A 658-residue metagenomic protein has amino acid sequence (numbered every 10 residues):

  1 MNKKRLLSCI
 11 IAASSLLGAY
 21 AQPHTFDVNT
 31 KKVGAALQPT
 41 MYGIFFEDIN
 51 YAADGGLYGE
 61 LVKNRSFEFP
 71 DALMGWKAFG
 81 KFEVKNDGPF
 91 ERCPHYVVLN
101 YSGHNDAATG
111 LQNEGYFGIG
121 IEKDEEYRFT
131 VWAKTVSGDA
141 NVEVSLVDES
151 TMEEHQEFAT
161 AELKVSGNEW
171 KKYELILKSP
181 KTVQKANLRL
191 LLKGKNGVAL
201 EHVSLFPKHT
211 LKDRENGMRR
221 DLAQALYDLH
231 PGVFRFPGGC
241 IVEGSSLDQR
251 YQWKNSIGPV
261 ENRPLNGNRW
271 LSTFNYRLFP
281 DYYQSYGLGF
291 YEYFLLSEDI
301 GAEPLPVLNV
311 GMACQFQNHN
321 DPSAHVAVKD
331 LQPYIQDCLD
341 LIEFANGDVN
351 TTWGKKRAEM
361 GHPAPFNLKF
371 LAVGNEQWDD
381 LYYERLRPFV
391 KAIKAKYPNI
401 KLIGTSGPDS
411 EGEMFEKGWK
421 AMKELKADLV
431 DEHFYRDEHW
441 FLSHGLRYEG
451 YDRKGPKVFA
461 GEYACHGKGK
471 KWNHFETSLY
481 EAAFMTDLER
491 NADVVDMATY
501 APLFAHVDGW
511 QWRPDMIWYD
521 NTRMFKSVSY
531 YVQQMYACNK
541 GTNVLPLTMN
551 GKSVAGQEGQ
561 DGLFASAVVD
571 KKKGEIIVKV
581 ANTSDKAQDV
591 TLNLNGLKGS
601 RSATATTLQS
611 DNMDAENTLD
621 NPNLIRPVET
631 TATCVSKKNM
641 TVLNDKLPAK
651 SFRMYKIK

Functional and structural regions predicted by a protein language model:
M1-P23: Bacterial Sec-dependent N-terminal signal peptides
Q22-S285, E303-L305, N318-Q332, A358 (+9 more regions): Extracellular and organelle-lumenal recognition/adhesion modules and their flexible linkers in secreted
Y42-F46, F234-F236, P304-P306, L371-V373 (+4 more regions): Hydrophobic faces of well-ordered beta-strands that scaffold small-molecule active sites in alpha/beta enzyme cores
I44, V131, H230, S297 (+7 more regions): Conserved, mostly hydrophobic/aromatic
P207, P237-C240, V310, Q315 (+2 more regions): Active-site groove signature of glycoside hydrolases
K391-A392, P398-K401, W419-E424, D428-N539 (+3 more regions): Catalytic-core region of carbohydrate-active enzymes that cleave or remodel glycosidic bonds
G556-E558, N582-K658: C-terminal beta-sandwich/jelly-roll accessory domains of carbohydrate-active enzymes
E575-N582: Short, well-ordered beta-strand segments enriched in hydrophobic/aromatic residues
